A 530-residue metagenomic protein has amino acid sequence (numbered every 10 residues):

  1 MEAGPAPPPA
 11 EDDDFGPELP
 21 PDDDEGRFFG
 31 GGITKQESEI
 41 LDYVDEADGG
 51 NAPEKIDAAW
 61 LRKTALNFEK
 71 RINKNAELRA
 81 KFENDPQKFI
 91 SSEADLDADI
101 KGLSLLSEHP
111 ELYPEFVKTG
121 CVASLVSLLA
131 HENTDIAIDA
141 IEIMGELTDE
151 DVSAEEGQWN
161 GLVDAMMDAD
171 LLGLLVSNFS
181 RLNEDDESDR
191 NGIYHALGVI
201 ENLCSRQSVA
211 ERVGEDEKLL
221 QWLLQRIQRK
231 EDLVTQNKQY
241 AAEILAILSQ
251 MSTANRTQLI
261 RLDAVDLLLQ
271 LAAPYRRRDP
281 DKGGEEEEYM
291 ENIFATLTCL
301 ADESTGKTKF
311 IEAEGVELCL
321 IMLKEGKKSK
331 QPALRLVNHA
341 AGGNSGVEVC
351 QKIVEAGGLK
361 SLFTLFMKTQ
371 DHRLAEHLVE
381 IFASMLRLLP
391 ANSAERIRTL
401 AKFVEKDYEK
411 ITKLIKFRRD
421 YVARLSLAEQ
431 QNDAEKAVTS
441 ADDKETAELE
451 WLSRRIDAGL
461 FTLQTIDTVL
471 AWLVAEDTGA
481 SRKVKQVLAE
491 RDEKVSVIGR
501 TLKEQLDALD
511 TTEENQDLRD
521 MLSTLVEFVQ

Functional and structural regions predicted by a protein language model:
M1-L112, D149, L162, S177 (+5 more regions): N-terminal "cap/leader" segments of large eukaryotic alpha-helical scaffolds
G49-A98, S104-N178, L182-L197, N202-Q221 (+7 more regions): Elongated alpha-helical scaffolds that mediate protein-protein interactions in large eukaryotic proteins, primarily
F68, K88-S91, L129-E132, F179 (+7 more regions): Alpha-solenoid helical repeat architecture
D99, A140, M144, D189 (+8 more regions): Conserved hydrophobic register position within alpha-solenoid helical repeats
T235, A241-A242, L248-N255, R261 (+3 more regions): Beta-propeller domains
C299-Q530: Eukaryotic scaffolding regions of large macromolecular assemblies
